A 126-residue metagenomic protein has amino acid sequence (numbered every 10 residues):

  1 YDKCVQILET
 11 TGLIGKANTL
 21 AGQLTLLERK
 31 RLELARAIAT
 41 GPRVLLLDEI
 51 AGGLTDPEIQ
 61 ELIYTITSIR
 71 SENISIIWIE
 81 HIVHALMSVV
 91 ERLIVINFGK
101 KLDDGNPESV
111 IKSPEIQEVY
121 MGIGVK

Functional and structural regions predicted by a protein language model:
I7-E28: Conserved ABC nucleotide-binding domain
G41: Conserved catalytic motifs of ABC-family nucleotide-binding domains
L45-D48: Catalytic Walker B motif of ABC-type/P-loop ATPase nucleotide-binding domains
E80-H81: H-loop/switch region of ABC-family ATPase nucleotide-binding domains
L86-S88: A short, surface-exposed alpha-helical micro-motif characterized by mixed small hydrophobic and charged/polar residues
D104-G105: ABC ATPase "signature
